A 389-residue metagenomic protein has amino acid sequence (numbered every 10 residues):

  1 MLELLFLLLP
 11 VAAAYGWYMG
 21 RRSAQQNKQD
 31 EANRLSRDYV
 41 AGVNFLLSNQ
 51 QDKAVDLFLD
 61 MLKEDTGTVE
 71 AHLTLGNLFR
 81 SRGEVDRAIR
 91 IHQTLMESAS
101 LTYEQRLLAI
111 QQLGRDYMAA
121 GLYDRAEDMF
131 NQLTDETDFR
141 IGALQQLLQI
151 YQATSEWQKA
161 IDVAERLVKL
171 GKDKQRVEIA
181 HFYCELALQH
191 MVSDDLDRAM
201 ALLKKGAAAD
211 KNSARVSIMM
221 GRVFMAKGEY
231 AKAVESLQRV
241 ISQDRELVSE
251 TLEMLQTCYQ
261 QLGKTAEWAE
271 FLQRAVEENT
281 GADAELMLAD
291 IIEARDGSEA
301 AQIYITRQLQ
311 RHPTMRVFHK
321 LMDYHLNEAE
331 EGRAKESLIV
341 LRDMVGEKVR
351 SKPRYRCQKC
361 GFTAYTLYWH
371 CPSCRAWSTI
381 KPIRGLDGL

Functional and structural regions predicted by a protein language model:
M1-N33, D128, Q132-Q145, Q149 (+4 more regions): Long, contiguous interaction/recruitment modules in multidomain scaffold/adaptor proteins
E31-G67, T74, R80-E84, R90 (+3 more regions): Alpha-helical segment of the N-proximal tetratricopeptide repeat
S36, E70, E104-L108, G142 (+5 more regions): Start-of-helix register in tetratricopeptide repeats
A41, L75, L113, L147 (+8 more regions): Structural register within alpha-helical repeat arrays
F45, F79, Y117, Y151 (+5 more regions): Residue at a conserved register position within TPR or TPR-like alpha-solenoid repeats
Q51-D52, V85, Y123, W157 (+5 more regions): TPR-repeat structural position
T66, S100, E104, D138 (+5 more regions): Short coil turns that delineate tetratricopeptide repeat
